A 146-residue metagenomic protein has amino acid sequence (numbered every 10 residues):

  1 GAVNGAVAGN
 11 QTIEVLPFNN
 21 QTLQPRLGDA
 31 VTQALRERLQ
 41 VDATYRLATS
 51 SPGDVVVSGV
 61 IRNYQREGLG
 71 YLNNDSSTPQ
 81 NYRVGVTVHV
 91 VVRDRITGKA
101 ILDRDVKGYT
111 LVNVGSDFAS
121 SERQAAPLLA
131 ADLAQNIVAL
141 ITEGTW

Functional and structural regions predicted by a protein language model:
G1-E37, V41-T44, T49-P52, I96 (+2 more regions): A structural "domain/chain start" motif
V15, G59, V86-V90, V106 (+1 more regions): A structural signal for short, well-ordered beta-strand segments
Q21-Q33, P79-R83, A119-D132: Soluble non-cytosolic domains of exported or imported proteins
V41-R46, S51-I101, L111-Q124: Surface-exposed short loop/turn segments
K99-W146: A charged, solvent-exposed segment within the mature domains of Sec-exported extracytoplasmic proteins
